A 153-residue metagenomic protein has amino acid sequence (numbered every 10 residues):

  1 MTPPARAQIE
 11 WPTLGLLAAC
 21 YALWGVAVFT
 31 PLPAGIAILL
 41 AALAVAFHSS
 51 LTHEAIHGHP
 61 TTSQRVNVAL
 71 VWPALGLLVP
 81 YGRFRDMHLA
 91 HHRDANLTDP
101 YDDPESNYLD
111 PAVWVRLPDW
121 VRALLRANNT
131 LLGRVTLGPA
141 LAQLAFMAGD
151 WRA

Functional and structural regions predicted by a protein language model:
M1-A44, L77-M87, D94-A153: Non-catalytic, topology-defining segments of multipass membrane proteins
F47-Q64, R83-L97: Acidic (Asp/Glu-rich) catalytic motifs at the cytosolic membrane interface
S49, A74-V79: Juxtamembrane transmembrane-helix termini
T61-L75, D103-Y108: Post-HEXXH active-site segment of zinc metalloproteases
